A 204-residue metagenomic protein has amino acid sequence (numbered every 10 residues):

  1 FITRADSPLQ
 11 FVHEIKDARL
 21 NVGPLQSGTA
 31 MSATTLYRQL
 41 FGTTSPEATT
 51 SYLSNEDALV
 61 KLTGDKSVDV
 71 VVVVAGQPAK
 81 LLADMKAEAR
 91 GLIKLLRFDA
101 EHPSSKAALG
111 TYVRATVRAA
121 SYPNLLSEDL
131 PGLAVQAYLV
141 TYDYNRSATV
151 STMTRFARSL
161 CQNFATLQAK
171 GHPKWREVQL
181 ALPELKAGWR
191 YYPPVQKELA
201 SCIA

Functional and structural regions predicted by a protein language model:
F1-K61, D65: Bilobed "Venus flytrap"/periplasmic-binding protein-like clamshell domains and structurally analogous long
R4-S7, L25, A75-Q77, F98-E101 (+1 more regions): Solvent-exposed coil/turn segments that connect beta secondary-structure elements in extracytoplasmic/periplasmic
K16-R19, G110-A115, T154-R158: Short intrinsically disordered coil segments
D17, D69, V135-A137: Short, surface-exposed beta-edge/turn micro-motifs
T34, R38-T43, G64, D69-I93 (+1 more regions): A ligand-binding cleft/hinge motif common to bilobed small-molecule-binding domains
E56-L59, K80-L81, P123-L126: Glycine-rich, charged/polar anion/phosphate-binding loops that engage phosphate groups from diverse ligands
R90-T141: Periplasmic-binding protein-like
L126, L130-A204: Segments of small-molecule ligand-sensing domains
